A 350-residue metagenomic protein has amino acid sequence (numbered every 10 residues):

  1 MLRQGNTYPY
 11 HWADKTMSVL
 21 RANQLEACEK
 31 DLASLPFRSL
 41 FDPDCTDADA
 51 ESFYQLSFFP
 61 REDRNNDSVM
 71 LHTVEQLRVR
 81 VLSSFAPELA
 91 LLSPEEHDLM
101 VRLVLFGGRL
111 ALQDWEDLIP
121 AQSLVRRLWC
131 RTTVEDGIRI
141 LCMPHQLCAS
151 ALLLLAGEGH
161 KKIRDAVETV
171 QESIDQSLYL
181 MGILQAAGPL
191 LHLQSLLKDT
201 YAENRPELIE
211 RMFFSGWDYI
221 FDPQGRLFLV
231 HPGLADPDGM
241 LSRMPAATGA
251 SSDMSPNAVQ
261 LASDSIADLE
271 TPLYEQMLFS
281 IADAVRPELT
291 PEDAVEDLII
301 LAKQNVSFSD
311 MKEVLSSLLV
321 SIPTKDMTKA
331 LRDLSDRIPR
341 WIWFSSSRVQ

Functional and structural regions predicted by a protein language model:
M1-L91, E96-D98, V104-F106, A111-C142: Basic helix-extension-helix modules of the SAP/HeH family
D31-S39, V81-P87, G159-A187, S280-D283: Positively charged, polyanion-binding regions of nucleic-acid-associated proteins
P94-W115, D175-S195: Regulatory alpha-helical "coupling" segment adjacent to P-loop NTPase cores
I119-R131, L196-F228, M311-F344: Charge-enriched amphipathic alpha-helical scaffolds
G137-H145, L227-H231: Minor-groove-contacting beta-hairpin "wing" of winged helix-turn-helix DNA-binding domains
H145-L180, A235-A262: Short, amphipathic alpha-helical interaction segments positioned at domain boundaries
N204-S309: Long, charge-rich C-terminal accessory regions
L273, A282-Q350: Long, compositionally biased intrinsically disordered terminal regions
